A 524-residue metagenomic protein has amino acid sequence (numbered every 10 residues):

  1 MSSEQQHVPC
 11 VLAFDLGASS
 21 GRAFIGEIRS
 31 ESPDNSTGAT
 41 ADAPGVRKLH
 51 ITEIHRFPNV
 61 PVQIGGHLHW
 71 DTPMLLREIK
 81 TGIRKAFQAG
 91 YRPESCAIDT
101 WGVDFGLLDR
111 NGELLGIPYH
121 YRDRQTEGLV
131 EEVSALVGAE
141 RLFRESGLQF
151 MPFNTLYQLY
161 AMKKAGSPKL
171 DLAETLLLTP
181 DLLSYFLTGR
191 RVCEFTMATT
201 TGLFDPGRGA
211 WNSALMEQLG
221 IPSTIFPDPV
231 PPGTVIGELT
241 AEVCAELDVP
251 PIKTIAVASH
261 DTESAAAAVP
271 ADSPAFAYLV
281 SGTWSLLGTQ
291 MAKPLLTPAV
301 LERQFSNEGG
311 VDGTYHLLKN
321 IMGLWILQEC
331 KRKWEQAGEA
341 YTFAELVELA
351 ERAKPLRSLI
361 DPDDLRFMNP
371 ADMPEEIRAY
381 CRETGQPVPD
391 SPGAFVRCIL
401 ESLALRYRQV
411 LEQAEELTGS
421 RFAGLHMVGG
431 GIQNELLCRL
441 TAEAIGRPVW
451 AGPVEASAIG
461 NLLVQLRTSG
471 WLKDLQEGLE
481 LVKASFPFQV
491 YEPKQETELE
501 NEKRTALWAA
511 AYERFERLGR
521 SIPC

Functional and structural regions predicted by a protein language model:
M1-G116, R144, C244-T254, I445-R447 (+1 more regions): N-terminal glycine/serine-rich phosphate-binding loop of ATP-dependent small-molecule kinases, especially carbohydrate
S2-Q6, L12-A13, I25-E27, E127 (+13 more regions): Active-site core segments that coordinate phosphate-bearing ligands/cofactors across diverse enzyme families
D15, P118, R122, N154 (+4 more regions): Small/polar loops that bind or transfer phosphate-bearing groups
R56-V60, Y119-T126, A198, T283-S285 (+1 more regions): Short, acidic/turn-prone active-site loops that include or flank metal/cofactor- and phosphate-binding residues
I64, R84, Q88-Y121, Q149-T155 (+3 more regions): Short beta-strand-loop/turn "lid" adjacent to the catalytic site in phosphate-handling enzymes
R92-T100, T175, D228, S420-G429: Short glycine-rich phosphate-binding loop at a beta-alpha junction
D99-V103, P232-G233, S281-W284, G424-I432: Glycine-rich beta-strand-to-loop/alpha-helix junction loops that act as flexible
L219-P232: A conserved helix-loop-beta module that forms one wall/lid of the active-site cleft in ATP-utilizing catalytic domains
